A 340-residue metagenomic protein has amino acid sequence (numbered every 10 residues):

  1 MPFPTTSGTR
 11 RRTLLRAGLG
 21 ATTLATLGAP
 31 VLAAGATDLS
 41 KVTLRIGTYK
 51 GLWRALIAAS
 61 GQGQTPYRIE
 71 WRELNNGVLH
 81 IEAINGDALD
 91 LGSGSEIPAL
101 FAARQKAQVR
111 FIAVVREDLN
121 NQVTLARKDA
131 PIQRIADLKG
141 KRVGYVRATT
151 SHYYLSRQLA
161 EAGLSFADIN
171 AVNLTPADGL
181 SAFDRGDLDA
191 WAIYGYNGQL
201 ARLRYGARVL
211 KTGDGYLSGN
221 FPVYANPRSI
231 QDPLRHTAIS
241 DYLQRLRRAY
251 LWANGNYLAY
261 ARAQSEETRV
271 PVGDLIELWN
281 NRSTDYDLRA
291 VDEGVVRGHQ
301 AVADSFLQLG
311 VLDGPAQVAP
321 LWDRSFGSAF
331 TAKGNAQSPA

Functional and structural regions predicted by a protein language model:
M1-T9, A17-T26: N-terminal secretory signal peptides
G28-P30: N-terminal signal peptide c-region/cleavage motif recognized by signal peptidases
A34-S165, N170-N173, D189-G195, L210 (+1 more regions): Short, glycine-/small- and polar/acidic-enriched structural segments that line small-molecule recognition paths
E73, G77, E117, A148 (+8 more regions): Solvent-exposed, acidic/flexible segments
E82, G86, A136, Y153-R157 (+8 more regions): Solvent-exposed, polar/charged alpha-helical surfaces in well-ordered, non-transmembrane soluble domains, broadly
I97, D178-E267: Pocket-lining segment of extracytoplasmic ligand-binding domains
P233-D313: Secondary-structure end/capping motifs
D304-A340: Conserved C-terminal helix/tail region of periplasmic/extracytoplasmic solute-binding proteins
